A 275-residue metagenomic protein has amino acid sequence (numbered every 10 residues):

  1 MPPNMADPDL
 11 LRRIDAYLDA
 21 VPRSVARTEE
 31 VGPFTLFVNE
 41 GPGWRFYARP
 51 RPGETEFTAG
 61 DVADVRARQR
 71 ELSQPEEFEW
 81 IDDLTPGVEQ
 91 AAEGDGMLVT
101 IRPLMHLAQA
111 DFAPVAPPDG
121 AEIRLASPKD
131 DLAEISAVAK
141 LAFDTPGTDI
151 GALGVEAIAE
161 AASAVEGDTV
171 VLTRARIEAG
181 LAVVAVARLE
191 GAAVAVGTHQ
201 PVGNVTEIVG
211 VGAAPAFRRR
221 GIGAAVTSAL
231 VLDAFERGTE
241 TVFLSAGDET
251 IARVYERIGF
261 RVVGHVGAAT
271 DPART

Functional and structural regions predicted by a protein language model:
M1-A16, P50-R51, F57, V115-V170 (+3 more regions): Short amphipathic alpha-helix that is part of the acyltransferase structural core
M1-S73, L84-T85: N-terminal charged segments
R27-P33, G87-L98, A175, L181-A195: Conserved beta-hairpin
E56-A137, D144, A269-D271: Acyl-donor-binding surface of acyltransferase catalytic domains
T58-A67, A213-P215, R219-E236, R257: Conserved acetyl-CoA-binding loop-helix of GNAT-fold acetyltransferases
L72-D82, A234-G247: Conserved GNAT acetyl-CoA-binding A-motif
T85-L98, A224, D248-H265: Conserved active-site alpha-helix within GNAT-family acetyltransferase domains
G154-E156, A161-G212: A conserved beta-strand-loop-helix scaffold within acyl/acetyltransferase catalytic domains
